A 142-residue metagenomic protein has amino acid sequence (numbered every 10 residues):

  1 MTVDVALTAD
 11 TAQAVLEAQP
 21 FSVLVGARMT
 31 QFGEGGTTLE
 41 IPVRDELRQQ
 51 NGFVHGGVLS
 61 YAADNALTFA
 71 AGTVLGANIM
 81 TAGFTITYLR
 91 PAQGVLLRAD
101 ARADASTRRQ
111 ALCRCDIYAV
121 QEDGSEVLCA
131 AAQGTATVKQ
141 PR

Functional and structural regions predicted by a protein language model:
M1-T38: Non-catalytic linker/capping segments at the edges of enzyme domains
T2-A6, L75-N78, A92-G94, R98 (+1 more regions): HotDog/MaoC-like acyl-thioester-processing domains
G35, R44-R48, N65-L67, A92: Short, charged/polar surface micro-motifs in flexible loops or helix N-caps
G36-P42, A101: Short, aliphatic-rich beta-strand segments
R44, R48-A62: A conserved, well-ordered hydrophobic junction motif at loop->secondary-structure transitions
G57-N78: Active-site helix/loop of acyl-thioester processing domains in fatty-acid/polyketide metabolism, spanning hotdog-fold
